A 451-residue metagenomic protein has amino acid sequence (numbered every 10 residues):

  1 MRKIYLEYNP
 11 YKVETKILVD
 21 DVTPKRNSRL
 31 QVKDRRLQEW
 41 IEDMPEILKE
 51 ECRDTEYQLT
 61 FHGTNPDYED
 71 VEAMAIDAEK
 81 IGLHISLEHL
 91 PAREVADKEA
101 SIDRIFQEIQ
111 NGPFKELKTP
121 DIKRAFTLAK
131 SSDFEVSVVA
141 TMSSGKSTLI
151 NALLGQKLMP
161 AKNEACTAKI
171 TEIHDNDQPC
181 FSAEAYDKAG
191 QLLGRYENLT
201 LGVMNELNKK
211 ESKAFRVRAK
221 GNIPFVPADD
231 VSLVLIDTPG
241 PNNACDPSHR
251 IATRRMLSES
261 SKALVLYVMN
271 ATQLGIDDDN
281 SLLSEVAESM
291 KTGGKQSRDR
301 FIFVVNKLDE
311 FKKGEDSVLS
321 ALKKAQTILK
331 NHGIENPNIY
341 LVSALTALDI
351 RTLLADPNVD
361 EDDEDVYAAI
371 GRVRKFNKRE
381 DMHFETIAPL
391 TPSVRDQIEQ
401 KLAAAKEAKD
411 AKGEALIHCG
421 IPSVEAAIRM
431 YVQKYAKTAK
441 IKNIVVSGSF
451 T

Functional and structural regions predicted by a protein language model:
R2-L6: Eukaryotic intrinsically disordered, low-complexity regulatory tails
E7-S28, K33-R53, T119-I122, F126-A388 (+2 more regions): Globular "head" domains of long coiled-coil molecular machines
W40-I47, E51, M74-D77, K98-E108 (+3 more regions): Charge-rich, solvent-exposed alpha-helical interaction surfaces
Q58-E116: Charged, amphipathic alpha-helical linker segments immediately N-terminal to NTP-binding catalytic cores
E399-E407: Substrate-binding and catalytic surfaces of secreted/luminal carbohydrate-active proteins
A408-K412: Short hinge/gating elements
A426-R429, A436-T451: Extended, charged coiled-coil helical stalks used as long, distance-spanning scaffolds in large assemblies
